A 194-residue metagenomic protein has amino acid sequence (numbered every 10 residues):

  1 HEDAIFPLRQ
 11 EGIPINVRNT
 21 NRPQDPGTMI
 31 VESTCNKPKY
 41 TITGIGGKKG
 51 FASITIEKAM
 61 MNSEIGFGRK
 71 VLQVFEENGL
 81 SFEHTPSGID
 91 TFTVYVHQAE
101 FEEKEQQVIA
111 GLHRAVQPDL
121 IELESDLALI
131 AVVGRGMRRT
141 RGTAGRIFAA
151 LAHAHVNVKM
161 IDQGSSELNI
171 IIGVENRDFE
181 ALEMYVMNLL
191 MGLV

Functional and structural regions predicted by a protein language model:
H1-V194: C-terminal catalytic "cap/lid" subdomain
